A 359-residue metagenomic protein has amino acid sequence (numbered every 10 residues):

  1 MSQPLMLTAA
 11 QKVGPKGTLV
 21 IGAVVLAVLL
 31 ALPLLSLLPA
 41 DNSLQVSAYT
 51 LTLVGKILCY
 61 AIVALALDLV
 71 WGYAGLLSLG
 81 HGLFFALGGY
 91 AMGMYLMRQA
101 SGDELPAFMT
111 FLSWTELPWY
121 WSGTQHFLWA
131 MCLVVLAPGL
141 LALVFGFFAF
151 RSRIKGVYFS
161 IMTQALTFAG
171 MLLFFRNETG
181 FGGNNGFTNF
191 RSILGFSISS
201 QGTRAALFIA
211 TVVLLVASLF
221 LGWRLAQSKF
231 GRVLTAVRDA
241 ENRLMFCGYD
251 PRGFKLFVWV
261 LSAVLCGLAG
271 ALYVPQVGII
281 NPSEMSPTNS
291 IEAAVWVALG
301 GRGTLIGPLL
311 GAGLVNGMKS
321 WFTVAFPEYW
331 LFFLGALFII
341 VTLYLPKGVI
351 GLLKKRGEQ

Functional and structural regions predicted by a protein language model:
S2-Q359: Transmembrane alpha-helices and adjacent helix-loop boundaries
